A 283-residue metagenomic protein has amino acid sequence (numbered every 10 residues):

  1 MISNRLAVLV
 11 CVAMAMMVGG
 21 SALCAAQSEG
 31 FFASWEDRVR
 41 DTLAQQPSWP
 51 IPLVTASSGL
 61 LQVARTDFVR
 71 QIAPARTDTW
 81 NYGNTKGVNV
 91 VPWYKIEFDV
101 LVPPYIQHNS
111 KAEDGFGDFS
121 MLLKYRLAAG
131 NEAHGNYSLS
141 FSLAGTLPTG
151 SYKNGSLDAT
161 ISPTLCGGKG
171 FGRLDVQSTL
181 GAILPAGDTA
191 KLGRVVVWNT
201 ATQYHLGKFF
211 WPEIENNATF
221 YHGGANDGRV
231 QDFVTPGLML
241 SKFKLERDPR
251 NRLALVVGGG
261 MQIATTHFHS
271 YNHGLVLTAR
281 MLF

Functional and structural regions predicted by a protein language model:
M1-W35: Cleavable N-terminal export/targeting peptides
C24-F283: Transmembrane beta-barrel domains of Gram-negative outer membranes and organellar outer membranes
